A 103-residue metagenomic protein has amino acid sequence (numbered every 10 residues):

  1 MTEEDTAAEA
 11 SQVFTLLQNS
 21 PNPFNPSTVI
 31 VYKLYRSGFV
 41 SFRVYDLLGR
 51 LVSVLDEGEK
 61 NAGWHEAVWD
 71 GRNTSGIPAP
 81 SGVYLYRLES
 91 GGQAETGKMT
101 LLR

Functional and structural regions predicted by a protein language model:
M1-S20, F24-Y45, V54, W69: Glycine-centered coil/turn sites that cap beta-strands in beta-rich domains
T2-E4, E59-A62, I77-R103: C-terminal tail/sorting-segment detector
N25, R36-G38, N61, N73-S75 (+1 more regions): Residues that cap or initiate secondary-structure elements
S27-V29, F39, W64-E66, V83 (+1 more regions): Intrinsic-disorder/low-complexity, polar/charged segments enriched in Ser/Thr/Lys/Arg/Asp/Glu/Gln
V52-S53, A79: Generic structural signal for well-ordered beta-strand positions
A67-A79: Signal that preferentially marks extracellular ectodomain short beta-strand elements of beta-sandwich modules
